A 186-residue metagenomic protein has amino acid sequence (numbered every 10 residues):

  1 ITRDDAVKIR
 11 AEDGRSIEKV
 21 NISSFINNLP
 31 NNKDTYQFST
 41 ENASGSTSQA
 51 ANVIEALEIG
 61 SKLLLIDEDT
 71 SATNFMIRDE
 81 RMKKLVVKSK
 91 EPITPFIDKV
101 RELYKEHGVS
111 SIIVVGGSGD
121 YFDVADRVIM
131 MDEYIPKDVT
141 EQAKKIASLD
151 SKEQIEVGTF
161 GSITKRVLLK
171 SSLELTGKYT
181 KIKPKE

Functional and structural regions predicted by a protein language model:
T2-E41, I77-R78: P-loop NTPase switch/communication element
D4-A6, S61, K170: Active-site lining segments that contact anionic ligands and/or coordinate catalytic metals
Q37-T40, S46, L63: C-terminal amphipathic alpha-helical segment
T40-S44, V87-K90, H107-G108: Short, flexible loop segments at the rims of nucleotide/cofactor-binding pockets, characterized by
S44-L57: Conserved alpha-helical scaffold flanking the Walker A/P-loop in AAA+ ATPase domains
A56-V100, Y104-K105, G117-Q142: Conserved P-loop NTPase nucleotide-binding/switch module
S110-I113: Conserved H-loop
R127-E186: Conserved P-loop NTPase
